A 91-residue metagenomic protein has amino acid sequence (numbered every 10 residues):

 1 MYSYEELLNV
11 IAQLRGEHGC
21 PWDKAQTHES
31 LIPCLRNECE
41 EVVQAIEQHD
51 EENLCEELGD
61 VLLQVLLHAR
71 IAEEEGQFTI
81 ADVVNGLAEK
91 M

Functional and structural regions predicted by a protein language model:
M1-E57, L63-M91: Flexible "arm" and connector segments at domain edges
